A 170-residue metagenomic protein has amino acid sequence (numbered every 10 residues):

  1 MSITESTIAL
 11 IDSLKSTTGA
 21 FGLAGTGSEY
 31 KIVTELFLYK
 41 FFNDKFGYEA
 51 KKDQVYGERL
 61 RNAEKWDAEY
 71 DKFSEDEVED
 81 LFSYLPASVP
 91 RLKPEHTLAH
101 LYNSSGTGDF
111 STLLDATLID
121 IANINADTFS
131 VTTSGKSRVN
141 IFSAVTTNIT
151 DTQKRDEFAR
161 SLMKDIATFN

Functional and structural regions predicted by a protein language model:
M1-N170: Non-catalytic, mostly N-terminal accessory regions of nucleic-acid modification and defense proteins
